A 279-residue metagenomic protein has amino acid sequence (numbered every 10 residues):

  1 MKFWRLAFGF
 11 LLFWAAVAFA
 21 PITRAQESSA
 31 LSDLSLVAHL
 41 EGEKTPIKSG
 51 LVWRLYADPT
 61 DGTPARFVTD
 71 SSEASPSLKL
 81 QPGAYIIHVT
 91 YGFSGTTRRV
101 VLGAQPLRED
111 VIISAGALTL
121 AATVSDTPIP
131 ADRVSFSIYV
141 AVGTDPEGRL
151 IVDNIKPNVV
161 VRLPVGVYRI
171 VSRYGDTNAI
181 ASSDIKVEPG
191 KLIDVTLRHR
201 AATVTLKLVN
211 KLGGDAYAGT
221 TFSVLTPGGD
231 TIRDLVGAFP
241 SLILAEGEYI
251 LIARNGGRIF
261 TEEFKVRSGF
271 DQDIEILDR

Functional and structural regions predicted by a protein language model:
A7-A18: Bacterial N-terminal signal peptides
A18-E27: Boundary at the C-terminal end of the N-terminal hydrophobic targeting segment
Q26-E27, S72, Y91-S114, G175-R200 (+1 more regions): Structured interaction patches on ligand/partner-binding surfaces of diverse proteins
S32-G42, L118-D126, T203-L212: A short, amphipathic beta-strand motif
L34, S49-Y56, Y85-I87, I113-L118 (+6 more regions): Short, structured motif recognition centered on aromatic/hydrophobic residues
G42-T63, S125-P146, K211-D230: Short, ordered, surface-exposed loop/turn motifs in non-cytosolic proteins
A57-A74, V142-N158, T226-F239: Short, acidic Ser/Thr/Gly-rich low-complexity loop/linker segments typical of extracellular and cell-surface proteins
S72-I86, T90-F93, I155-R169, Y174-N178 (+1 more regions): Short Pro-Gly-centered beta-turn/loop motif in secreted/extracellular proteins
